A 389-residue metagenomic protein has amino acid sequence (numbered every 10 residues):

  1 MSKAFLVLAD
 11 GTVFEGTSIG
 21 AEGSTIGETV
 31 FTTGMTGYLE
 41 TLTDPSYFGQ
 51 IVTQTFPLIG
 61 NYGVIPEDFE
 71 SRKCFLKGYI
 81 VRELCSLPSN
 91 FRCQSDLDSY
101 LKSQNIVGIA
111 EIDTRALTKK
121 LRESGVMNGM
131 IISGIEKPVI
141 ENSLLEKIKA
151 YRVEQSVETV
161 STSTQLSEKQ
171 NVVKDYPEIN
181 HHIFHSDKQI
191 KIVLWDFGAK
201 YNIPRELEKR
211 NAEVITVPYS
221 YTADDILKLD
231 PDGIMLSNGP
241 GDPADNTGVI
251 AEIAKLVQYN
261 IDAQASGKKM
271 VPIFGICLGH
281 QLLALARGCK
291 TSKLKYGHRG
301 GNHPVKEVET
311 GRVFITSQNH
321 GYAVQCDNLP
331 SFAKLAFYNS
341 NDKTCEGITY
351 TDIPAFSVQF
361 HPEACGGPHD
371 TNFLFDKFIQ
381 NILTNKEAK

Functional and structural regions predicted by a protein language model:
M1-K191, W195-L229, P243, A251 (+2 more regions): RNA-binding accessory domains that recognize and position tRNA/RNA substrates
S18-I19, F56, Q318, S340 (+2 more regions): Short clusters of small/polar residues that mark proteolytic maturation junctions
V107, K191, P272-F274, K290 (+1 more regions): Proline-centered loop/turn at the N-terminus of a beta-strand
F184-K188, G267, T349-Y350: Short, flexible hinge/linker loops that cap or flank conserved catalytic cores
K191-D196, T316-S317, F356-F360: Active-site-proximal beta-strand elements of phosphoester/diester hydrolases
G233, S237-A323, G367-N385: Cysteine-nucleophile active-site neighborhood
G311-I353, K389: Catalytic beta-strand/loop cores that center a nucleophilic Ser/Cys/Thr and support acyl-enzyme chemistry
G347-K389: A glycine-centered loop/beta-turn motif at secondary-structure junctions
